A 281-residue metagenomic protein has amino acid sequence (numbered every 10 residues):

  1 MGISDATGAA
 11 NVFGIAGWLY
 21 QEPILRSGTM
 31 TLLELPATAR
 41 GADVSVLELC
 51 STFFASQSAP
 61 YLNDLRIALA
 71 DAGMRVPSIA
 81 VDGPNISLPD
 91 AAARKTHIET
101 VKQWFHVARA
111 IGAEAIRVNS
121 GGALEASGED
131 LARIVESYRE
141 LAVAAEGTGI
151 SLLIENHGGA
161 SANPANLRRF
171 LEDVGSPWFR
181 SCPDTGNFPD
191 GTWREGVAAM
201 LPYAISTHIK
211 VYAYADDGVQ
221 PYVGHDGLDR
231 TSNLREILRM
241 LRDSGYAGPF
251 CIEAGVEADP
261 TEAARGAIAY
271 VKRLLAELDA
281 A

Functional and structural regions predicted by a protein language model:
M1-F105, R109, E146, S176 (+2 more regions): N-terminal pre-domain/capping segments
G8-V12, V46-L47, I79, E136-R239: Acidic/histidine-rich catalytic cores of soluble enzymes
I24-G28, C50-Y61, N85-P89, A123-E129 (+5 more regions): Acidic-and-aromatic substrate-binding clefts and catalytic sites of carbohydrate-active enzymes
G28-L33, P60-D64, R94-K102, D130-R139 (+5 more regions): Charged helix-capping and loop-helix junction motifs
V44-S45, A108, A113, A204 (+1 more regions): A structural motif
C50, D82, N119, K210 (+1 more regions): Conserved residues at the C-terminal ends of beta-strands
A108-G128, T148-H157, C251-I252: Active-site groove signature of glycoside hydrolases
G245-V256: Short helix/strand-capping connector loops at secondary-structure junctions
